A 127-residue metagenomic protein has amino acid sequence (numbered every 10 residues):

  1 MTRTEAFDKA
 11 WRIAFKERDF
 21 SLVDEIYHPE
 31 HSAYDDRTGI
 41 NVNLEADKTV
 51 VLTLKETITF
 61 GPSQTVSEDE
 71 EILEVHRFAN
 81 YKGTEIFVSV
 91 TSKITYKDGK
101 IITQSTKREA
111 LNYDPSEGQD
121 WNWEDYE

Functional and structural regions predicted by a protein language model:
M1-T2: Absolute protein N-terminus
E5, I13, F20-E71: A solvent-exposed, acidic/Ser-Thr-rich amphipathic alpha-helical stretch
K48-E127: A beta-strand edge to alpha-helix "cap/lid" segment located at domain peripheries
